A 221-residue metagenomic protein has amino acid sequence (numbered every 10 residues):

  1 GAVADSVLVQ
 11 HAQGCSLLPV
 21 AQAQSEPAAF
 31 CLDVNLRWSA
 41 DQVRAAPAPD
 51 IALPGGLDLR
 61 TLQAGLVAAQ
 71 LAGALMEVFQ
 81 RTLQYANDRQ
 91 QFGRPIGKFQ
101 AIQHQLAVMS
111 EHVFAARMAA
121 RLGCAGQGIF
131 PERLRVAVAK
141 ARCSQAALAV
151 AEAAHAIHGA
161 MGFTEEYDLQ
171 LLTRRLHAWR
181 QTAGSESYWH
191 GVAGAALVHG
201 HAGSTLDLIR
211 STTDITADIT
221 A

Functional and structural regions predicted by a protein language model:
G1-Q80, L206-T212, T216-A221: FAD-binding core of flavoproteins
T61-A221: Alpha-helical interface subdomain recognition
